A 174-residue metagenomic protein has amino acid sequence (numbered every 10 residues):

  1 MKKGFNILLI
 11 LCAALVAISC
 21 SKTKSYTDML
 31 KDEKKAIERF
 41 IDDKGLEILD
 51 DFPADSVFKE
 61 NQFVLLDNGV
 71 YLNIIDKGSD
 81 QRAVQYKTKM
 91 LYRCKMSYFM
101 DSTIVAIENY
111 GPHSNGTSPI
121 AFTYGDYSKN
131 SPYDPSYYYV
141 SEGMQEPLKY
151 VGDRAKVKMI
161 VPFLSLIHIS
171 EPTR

Functional and structural regions predicted by a protein language model:
M1-C20: Sec-dependent bacterial lipoprotein signal peptides
N6, F63-D67, V157-M159: Short acidic-hydrophobic surface loop/beta-edge motif
C20-L91: Acidic/polar, low-complexity intrinsically disordered N-terminal segments immediately downstream of a Sec signal
D76, M96, V161-S165: A mature extracytoplasmic/lumenal domain signature
Y92-Y98: Extended low-complexity, serine/threonine- and proline-enriched intrinsically disordered segments
Y98-D153: The feature marks short-to-medium sequence segments in extracytoplasmic or secretory-pathway proteins
V151-S165: Conserved metal-binding segment of the jelly-roll/cupin
I167-T173: Residue-level detector of conserved catalytic or cofactor/ligand-binding positions in enzyme active sites
